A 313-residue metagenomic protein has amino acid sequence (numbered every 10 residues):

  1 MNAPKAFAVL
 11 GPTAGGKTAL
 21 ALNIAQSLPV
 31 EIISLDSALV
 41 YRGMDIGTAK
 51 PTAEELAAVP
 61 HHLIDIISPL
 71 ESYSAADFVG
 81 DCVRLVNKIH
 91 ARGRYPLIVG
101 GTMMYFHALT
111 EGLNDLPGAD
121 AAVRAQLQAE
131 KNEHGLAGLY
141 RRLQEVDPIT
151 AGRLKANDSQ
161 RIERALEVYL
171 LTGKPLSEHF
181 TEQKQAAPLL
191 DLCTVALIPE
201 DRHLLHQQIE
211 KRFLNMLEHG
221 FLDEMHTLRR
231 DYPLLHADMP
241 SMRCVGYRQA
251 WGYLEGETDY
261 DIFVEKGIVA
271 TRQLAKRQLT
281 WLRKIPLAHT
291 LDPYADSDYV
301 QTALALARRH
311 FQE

Functional and structural regions predicted by a protein language model:
M1-E313: Phosphate/pyrophosphate-binding catalytic cores of soluble transferases and nucleic-acid-acting enzymes
